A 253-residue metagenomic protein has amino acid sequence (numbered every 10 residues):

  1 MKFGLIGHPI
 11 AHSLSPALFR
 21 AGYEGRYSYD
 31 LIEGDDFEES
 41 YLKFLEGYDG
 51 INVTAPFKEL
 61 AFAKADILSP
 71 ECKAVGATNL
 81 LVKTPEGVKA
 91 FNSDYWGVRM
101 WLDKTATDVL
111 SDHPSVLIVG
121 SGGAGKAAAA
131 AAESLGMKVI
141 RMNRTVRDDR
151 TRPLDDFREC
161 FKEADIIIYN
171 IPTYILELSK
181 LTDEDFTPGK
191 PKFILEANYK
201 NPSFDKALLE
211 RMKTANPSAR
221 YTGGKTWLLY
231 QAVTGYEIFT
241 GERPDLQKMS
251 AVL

Functional and structural regions predicted by a protein language model:
K2-T105, A207, R211, P217: Phosphate/diphosphate ligand-binding glycine-rich loop within oxidoreductases
H8, G120-G122: Glycine-rich Rossmann-fold phosphate-binding loop(s) that bind the pyrophosphate of adenine dinucleotide cofactors
P56, I168-I175, N198-Y199: Short glycine-/small-residue-rich Rossmann-like dinucleotide-binding loops
L60, I175-L195: Rossmann-fold NAD(P) dinucleotide-binding segment
G125-K126: N-terminal Rossmann-fold NAD(P) dinucleotide-binding loop
S134-P153: NAD(P)-binding Rossmann-fold cofactor-contacting core
A164: An anion/phosphate-binding loop that grips the pyrophosphate of nucleotide cofactors and donors
F193-L246, V252: Rossmann-fold NAD(P)-binding glycine/threonine-rich loop
